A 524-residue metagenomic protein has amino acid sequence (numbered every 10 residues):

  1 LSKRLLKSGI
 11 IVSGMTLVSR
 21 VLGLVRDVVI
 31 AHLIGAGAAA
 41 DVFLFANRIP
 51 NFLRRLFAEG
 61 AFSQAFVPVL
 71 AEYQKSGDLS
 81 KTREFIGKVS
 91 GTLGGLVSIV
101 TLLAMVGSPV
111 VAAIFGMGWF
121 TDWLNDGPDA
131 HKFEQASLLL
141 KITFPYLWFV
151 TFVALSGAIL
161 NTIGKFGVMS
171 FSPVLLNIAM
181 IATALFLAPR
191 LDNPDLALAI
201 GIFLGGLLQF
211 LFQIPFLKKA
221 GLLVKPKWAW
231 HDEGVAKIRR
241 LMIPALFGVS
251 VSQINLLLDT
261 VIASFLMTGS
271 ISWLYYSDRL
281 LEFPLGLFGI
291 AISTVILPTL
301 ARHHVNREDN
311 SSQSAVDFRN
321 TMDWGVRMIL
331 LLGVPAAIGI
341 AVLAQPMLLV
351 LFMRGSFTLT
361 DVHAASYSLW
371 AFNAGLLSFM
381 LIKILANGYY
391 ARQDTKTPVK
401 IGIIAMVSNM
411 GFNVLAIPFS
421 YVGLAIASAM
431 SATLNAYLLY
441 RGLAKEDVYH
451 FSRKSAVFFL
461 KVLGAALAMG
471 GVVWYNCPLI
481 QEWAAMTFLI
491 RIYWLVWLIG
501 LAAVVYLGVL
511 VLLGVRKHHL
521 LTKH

Functional and structural regions predicted by a protein language model:
L1-H524: Membrane-embedded alpha-helical bundles of multi-pass transporters/translocases, especially carrier/permease families
